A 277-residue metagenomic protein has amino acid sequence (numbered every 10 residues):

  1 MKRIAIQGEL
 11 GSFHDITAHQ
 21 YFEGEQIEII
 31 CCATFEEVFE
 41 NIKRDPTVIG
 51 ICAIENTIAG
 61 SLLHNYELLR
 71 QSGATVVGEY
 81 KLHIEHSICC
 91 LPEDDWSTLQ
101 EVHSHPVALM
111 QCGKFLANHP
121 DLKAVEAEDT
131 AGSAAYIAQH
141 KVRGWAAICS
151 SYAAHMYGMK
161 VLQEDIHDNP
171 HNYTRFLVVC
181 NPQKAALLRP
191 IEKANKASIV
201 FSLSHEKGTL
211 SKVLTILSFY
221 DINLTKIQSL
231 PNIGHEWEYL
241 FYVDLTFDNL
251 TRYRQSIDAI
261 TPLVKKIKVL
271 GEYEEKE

Functional and structural regions predicted by a protein language model:
M1-E277: Domain-level signature for soluble enzymes in the chorismate/prephenate branch of the shikimate pathway
